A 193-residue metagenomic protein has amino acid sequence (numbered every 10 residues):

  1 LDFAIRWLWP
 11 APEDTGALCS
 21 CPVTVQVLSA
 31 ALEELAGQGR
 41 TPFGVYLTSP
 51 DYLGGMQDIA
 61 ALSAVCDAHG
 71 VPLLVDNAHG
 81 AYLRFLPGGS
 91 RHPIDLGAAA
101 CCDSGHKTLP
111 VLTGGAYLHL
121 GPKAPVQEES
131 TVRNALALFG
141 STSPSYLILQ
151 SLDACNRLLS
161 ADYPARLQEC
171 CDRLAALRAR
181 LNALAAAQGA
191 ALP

Functional and structural regions predicted by a protein language model:
L1-L192: Conserved PLP-enzyme active-site core in the AAT-like
